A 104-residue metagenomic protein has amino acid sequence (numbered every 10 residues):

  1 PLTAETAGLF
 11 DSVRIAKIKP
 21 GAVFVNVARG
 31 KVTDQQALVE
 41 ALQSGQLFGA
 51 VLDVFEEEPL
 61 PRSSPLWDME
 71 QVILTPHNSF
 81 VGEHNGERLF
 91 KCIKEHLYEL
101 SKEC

Functional and structural regions predicted by a protein language model:
P1-P65: Rossmann-like adenosine-cofactor binding region
G49, E56-C104: C-terminal helix-to-coil terminal segments
